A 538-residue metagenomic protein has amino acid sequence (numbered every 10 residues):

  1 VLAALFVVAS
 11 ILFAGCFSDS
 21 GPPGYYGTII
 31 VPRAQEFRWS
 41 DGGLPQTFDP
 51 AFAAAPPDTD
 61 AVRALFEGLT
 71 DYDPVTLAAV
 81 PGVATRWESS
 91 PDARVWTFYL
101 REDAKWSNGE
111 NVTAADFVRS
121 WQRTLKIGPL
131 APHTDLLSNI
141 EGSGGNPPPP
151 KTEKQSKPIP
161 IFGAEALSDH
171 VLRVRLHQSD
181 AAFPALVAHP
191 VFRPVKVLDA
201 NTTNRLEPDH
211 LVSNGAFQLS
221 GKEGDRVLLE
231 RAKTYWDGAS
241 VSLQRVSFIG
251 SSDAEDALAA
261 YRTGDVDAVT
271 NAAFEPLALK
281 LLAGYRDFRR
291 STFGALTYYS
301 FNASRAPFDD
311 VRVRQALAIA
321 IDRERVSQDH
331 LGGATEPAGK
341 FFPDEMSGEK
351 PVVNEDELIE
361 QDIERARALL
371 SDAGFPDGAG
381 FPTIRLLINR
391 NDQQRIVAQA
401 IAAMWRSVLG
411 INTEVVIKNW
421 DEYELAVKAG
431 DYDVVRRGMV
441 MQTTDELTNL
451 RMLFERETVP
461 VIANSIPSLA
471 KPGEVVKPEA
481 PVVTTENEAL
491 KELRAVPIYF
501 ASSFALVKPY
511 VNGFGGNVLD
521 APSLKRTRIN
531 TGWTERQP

Functional and structural regions predicted by a protein language model:
T28, D41-V62, V83, E110 (+6 more regions): A structural "hinge/loop" feature
I30, E165, S327, I359-E360 (+4 more regions): Extracytoplasmic/peripheral linker and loop segments enriched in polar/acidic and small residues with frequent Thr/Pro
W39-P91, Q122, H210-S213: N-terminal lobe/hinge region of extracytoplasmic solute-binding protein
T85-L136, R173, A260, P307: Aromatic- and charge-enriched surface segment that lines or borders ligand/interaction sites
P147-I159, E165, D169-V171, L176-R245 (+4 more regions): Gly/Pro-rich hinge or "lid" segments in bacterial periplasmic/extracellular proteins
S220-L228, S247-R305, Q328: Extracellular/periplasmic solute-recognition and catalytic clefts
G224, S371-M441, S503: Ligand/substrate-recognition segments at binding pockets and active sites
E336-A373, R390-I396: Structural transition elements
